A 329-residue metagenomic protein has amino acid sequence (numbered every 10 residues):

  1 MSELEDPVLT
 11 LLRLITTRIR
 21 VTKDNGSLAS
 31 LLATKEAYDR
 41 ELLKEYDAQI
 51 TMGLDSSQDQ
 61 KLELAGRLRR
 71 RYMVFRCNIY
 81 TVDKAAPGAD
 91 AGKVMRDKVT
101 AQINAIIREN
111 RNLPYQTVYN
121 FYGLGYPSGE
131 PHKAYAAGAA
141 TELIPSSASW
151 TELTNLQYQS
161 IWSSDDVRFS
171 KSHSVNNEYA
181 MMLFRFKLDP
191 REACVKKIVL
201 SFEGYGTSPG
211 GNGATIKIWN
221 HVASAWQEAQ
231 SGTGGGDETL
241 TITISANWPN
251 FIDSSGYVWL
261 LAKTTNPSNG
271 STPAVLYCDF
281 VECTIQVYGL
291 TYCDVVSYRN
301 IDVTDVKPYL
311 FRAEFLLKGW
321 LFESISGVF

Functional and structural regions predicted by a protein language model:
M1-A65, Y115, G289-L290: Small/polar-rich, solvent-exposed N-terminal microdomains that initiate assembly or binding
V21, N25, E45-T51, R96-Y119 (+2 more regions): Acidic-leaning, charged glycine-interspersed low-complexity segments
G66-D90, A101, T304-I325: Oligomerization/assembly interface segments of phage tail-like spikes and tubes
Q116-E152: Extracellular carbohydrate-recognition regions
M182-L188, E192-S208: A short beta-strand element within beta-rich, extracytoplasmic domains of secreted/secretory-pathway proteins
G211-V222: Short, surface-exposed beta-strand/strand-loop-strand elements in extracellular ectodomains
G232-A274: Cysteine-clustered segments with highest specificity for TGF-beta superfamily mature ligands
N266-G289: Exposed low-complexity, polar/acidic, P/S/T/G-rich flexible segments that act as propeptides, protease-susceptible
